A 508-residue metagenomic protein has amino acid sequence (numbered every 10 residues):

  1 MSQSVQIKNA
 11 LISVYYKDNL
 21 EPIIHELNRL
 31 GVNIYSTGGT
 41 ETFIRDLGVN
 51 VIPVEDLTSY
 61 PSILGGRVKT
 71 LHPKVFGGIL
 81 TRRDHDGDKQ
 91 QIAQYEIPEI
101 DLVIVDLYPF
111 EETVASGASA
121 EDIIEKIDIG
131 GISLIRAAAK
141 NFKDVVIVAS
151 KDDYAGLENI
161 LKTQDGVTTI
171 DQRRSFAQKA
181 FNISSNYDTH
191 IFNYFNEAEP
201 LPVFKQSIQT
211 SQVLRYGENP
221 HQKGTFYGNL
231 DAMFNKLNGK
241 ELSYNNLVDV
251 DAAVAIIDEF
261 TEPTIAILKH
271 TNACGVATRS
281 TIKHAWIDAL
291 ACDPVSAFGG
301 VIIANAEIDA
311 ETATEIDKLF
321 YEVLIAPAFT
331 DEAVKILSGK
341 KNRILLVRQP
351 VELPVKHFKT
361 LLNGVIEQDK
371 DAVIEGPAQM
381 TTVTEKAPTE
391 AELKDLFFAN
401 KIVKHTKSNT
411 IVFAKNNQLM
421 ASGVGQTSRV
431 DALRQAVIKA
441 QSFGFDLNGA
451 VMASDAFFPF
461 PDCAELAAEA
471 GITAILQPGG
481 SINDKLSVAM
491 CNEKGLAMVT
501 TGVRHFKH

Functional and structural regions predicted by a protein language model:
M1-L57: N-terminal glycine-/serine-/threonine-rich phosphate-binding loop
G39-P109: Glycine-rich nucleotide/cofactor/substrate-binding loop typically near the N-terminus or early in the first domain
R83-I132, R136-A138, T381, E385-E390: Active-site/ligand-binding-proximal alpha/beta "capping" segment
D152-I160, Q164-V334, K340-K370, E392-A399 (+1 more regions): Active-site loops and adjacent core secondary-structure elements that bind or stabilize anionic groups
C274-P294, Q418-A464: Glycine- and Gly-Pro-enriched alpha-helical subdomains that act as flexible, kink-prone "lid/hinge" or packing modules
I302-I303, D309-K318, F443-D484: Cysteine/selenocysteine-centered motifs that mediate thiol-based redox chemistry or coordinate metal-sulfur cofactors
Y321-A326, D331-R343, L466-F506: C-terminal binding/interaction regions
